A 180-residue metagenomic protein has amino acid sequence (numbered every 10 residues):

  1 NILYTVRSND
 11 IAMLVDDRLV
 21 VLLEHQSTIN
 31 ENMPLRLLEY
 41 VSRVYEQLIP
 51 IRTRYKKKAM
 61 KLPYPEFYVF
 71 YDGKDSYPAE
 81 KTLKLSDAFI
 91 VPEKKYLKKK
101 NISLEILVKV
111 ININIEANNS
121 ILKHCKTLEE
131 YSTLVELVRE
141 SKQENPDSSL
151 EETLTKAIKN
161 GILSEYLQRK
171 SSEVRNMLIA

Functional and structural regions predicted by a protein language model:
N1-A180: Elongated, amphipathic alpha-helical interaction scaffolds
